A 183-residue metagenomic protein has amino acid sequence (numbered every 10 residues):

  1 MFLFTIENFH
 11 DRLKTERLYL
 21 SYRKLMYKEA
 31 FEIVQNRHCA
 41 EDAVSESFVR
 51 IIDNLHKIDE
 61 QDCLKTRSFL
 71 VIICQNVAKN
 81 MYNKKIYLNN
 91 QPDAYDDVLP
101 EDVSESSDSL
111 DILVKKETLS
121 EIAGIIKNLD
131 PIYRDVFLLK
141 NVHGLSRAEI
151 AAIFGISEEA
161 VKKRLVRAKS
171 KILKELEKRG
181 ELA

Functional and structural regions predicted by a protein language model:
M1-L25, D53-L55, L110, E181-A183: N-terminal module of bacterial RNA polymerase sigma factors
E7, F48-C63: Sigma70-family region 2
Y19-H38, D53-K57, I126, K178: Amphipathic, Lys/Arg- and hydrophobic-enriched alpha-helical face
K28, D42-V49, L64-N76: Structural recognition of an alpha-helix C-terminal capping motif at a helix-to-coil junction
I72-D93: Arg/Lys-rich amphipathic alpha helix in sigma70-family domain 2
L88-I112, S146: Internal acidic/polar
V136-K140: A short pre-motif secondary-structure segment
A148, A152-K178: DNA-recognition helix of helix-turn-helix
